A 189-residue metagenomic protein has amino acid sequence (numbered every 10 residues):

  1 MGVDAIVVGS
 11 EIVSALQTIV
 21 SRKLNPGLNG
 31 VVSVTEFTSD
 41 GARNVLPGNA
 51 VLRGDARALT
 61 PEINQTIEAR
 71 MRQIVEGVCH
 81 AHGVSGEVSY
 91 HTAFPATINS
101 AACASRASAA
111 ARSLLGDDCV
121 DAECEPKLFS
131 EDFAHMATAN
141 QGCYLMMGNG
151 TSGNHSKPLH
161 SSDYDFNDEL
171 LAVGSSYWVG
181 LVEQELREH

Functional and structural regions predicted by a protein language model:
M1-N99, K127-L128, A134: Midchain, well-structured core segments that form catalytic/ion-binding scaffolds
V3, A101, E169-A172: Soluble non-cytosolic domains of exported or imported proteins
V8, T18-R22, R70-Q73, G116-D118 (+1 more regions): His/Asp/Glu-rich mid-to-C-terminal helical/loop segments that flank catalytic regions of hydrolases
S14-S21, S89, A93-N149: Active-site-adjacent substrate-binding region of metalloamidase/peptidase-like peptide-processing proteins
V32, N49, N140-Y144, S161: Structural motif
G54, A107, W178: Residue-level signal for inorganic ion chemistry
